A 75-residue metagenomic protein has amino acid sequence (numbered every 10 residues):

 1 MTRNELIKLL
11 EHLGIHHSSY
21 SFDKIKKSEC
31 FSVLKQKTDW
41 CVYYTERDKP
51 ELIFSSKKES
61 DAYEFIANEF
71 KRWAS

Functional and structural regions predicted by a protein language model:
M1, H12, E51-K57: Short, exposed beta-strand "edge-strand" segments with a Pro/Gly-rich flavor and a Y/T-containing core
M1-I25: Negatively charged, low-complexity tracts enriched in Asp/Glu with abundant Ser/Thr
M1-L6, V33-K35, D39, E59-S60: Structured catalytic/translocation cores of nucleotide/phosphate-coupled proteins
R3-I7, P50, F65: A generic structural signal for ordered secondary structure
Y20, W40-Y44, F54, Y63-F65: Aromatic side chains
K24-E51: Short aromatic-glycine-(Arg/Gly/Cys) micro-motifs in beta-strand/loop hairpins
E29, W73-A74: A short hydrophobic/aromatic micro-motif that marks alpha-helical segments and, especially, helix-coil
S55-W73: A short, charged, amphipathic alpha-helix used as a generic interaction element across diverse proteins
